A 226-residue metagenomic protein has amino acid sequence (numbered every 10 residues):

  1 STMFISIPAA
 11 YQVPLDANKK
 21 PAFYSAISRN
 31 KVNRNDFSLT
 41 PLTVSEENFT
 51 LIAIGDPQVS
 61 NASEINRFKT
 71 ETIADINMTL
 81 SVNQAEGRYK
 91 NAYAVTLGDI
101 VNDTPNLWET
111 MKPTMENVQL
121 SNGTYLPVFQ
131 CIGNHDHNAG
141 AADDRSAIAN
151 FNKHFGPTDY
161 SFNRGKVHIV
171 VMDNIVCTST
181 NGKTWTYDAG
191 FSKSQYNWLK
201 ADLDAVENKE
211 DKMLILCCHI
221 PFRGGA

Functional and structural regions predicted by a protein language model:
S1-L15: A short, solvent-exposed beta-strand micro-motif common in secreted/extracellular proteins
Q12-F23, I27-W108: N-terminal active-site segment of His-dependent metallophosphoesterases
E46, V59-N66, N138, T178-N181 (+1 more regions): Short, solvent-exposed loop/turn elements at domain surfaces
N48-N61, K166-T178, I215-C217: Active-site-proximal beta-strand elements of phosphoester/diester hydrolases
Q58, I100-V101, N134-D136, I175 (+1 more regions): Catalytic metal-binding/acid-base residues of hydrolase active sites
K90-A92, L126, E210-M213: Short coil/turn segments at beta-strand junctions that form active-site/ligand-binding loops
P105-K209: Extended active-site neighborhood of metal-dependent phosphoesterases/phosphodiesterases
E210-A226: Long, structured stretches of catalytic cores involved in phosphate-ester chemistry, encompassing
